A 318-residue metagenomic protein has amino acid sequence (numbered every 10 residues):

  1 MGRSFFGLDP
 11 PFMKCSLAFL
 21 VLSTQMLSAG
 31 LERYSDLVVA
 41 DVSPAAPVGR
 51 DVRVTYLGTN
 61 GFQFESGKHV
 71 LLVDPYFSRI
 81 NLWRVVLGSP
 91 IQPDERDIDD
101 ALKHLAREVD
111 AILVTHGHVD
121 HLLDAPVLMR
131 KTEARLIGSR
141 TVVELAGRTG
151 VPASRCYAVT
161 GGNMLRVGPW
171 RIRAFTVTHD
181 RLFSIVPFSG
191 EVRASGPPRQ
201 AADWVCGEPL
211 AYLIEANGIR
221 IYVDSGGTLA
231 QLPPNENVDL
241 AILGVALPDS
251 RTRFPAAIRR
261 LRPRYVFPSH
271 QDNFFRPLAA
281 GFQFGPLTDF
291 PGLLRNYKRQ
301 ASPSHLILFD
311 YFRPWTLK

Functional and structural regions predicted by a protein language model:
L20-S28: Hydrophobic h-region of N-terminal signal peptides that target proteins for export in Gram-negative bacteria
D41-P47, K68-V114, H118, L123-V127 (+3 more regions): Pre-active-site segment of Zn-dependent metallo-hydrolases
A46-R53, S66-L71, M164-R173, E215-Y222: Beta-strand-turn-beta hairpins that frame and shape the catalytic cleft of phosphate-ester-processing enzymes
N60, I80, G117-L122, V143-A146 (+6 more regions): Active-site environment of divalent metal-dependent phosphoester hydrolases
V73-D74, E108-G117, I137-S139, I221-G227 (+3 more regions): Active-site neighborhood of phospho(di)ester-bond hydrolases with catalytic His/Asp-centered motifs
L82, D99-M164, W170-I185: Active-site HxH/HxHxD metal-binding segment of metal-dependent hydrolases
G147-M164, R259-K318: Binuclear metal-ion centers of metallo-dependent hydrolases, dominated by the metallo-beta-lactamase
A194-R260: Active-site-proximal loop/helix segments of hydrolase catalytic cores
